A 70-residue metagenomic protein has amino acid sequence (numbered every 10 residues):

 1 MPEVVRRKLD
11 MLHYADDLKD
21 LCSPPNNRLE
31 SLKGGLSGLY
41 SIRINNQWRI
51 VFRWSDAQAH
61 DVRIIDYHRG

Functional and structural regions predicted by a protein language model:
M1-L9, H13-P25: A charge-rich, low-complexity, intrinsically flexible signal that marks solvent-exposed coils, linkers, repeats
P2-V4, M11, S31, S55 (+1 more regions): Generic secretory/membrane-interface signal
R6, D16, N27, A59-D61 (+1 more regions): Functionally constrained cores in energy, signaling, and assembly domains
D16-Y40: A short, surface-exposed loop/turn module that caps and links secondary-structure elements
K33, S37-G70: Enriched for short, Lys/Arg-rich terminal
